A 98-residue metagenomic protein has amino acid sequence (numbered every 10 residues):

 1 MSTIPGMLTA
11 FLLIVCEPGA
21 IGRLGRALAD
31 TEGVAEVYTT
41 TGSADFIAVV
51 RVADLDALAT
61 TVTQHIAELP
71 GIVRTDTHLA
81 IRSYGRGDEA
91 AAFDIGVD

Functional and structural regions predicted by a protein language model:
M1-D98: A compositional/biophysical signature of low hydrophobicity enriched in polar/charged and small residues
